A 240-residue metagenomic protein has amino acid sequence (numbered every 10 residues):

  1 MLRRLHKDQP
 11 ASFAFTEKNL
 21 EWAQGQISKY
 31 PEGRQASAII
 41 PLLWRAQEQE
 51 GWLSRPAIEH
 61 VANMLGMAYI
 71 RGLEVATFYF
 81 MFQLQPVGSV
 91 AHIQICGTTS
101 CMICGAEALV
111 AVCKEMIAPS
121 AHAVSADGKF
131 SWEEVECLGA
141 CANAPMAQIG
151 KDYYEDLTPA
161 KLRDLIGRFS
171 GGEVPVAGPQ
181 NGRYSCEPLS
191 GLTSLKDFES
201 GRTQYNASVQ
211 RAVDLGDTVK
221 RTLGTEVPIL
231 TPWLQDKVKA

Functional and structural regions predicted by a protein language model:
M1-A240: Signature of N-terminal electron-transfer/Fe-S-associated modules in redox systems
